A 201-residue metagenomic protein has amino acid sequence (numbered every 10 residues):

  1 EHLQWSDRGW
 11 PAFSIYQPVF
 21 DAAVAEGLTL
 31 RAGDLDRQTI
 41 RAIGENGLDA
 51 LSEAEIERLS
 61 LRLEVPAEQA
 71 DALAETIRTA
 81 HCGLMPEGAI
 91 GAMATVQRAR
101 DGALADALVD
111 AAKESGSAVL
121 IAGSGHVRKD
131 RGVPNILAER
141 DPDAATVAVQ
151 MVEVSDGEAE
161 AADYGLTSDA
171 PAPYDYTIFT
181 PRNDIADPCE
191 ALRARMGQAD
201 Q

Functional and structural regions predicted by a protein language model:
E1-A111: A substrate-binding/cap region within the structured catalytic cores of diverse enzymes
T29-G33, V119-I121, A145-Q150: Structural recognition of the beta-strand scaffold that forms the well-ordered cores of secreted hydrolase catalytic
D36, G125-H126: Catalytic metal-binding/acid-base residues of hydrolase active sites
R98, L120, V127: Active-site-adjacent beta-strand anchor residues
A111-L120: Short, surface-exposed connector motifs at secondary-structure boundaries
A112, H126-Q201: C-terminal regions of proteins
